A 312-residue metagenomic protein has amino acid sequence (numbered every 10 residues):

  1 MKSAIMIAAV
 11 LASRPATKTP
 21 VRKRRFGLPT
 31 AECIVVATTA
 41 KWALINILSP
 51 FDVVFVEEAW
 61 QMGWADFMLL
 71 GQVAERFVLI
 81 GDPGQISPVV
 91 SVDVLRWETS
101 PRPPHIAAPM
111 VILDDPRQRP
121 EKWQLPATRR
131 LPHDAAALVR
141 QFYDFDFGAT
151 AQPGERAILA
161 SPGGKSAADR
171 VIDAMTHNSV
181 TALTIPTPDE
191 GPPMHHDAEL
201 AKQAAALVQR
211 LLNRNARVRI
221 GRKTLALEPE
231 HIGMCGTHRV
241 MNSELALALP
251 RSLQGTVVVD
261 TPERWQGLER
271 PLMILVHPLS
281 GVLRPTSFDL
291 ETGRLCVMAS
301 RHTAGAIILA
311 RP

Functional and structural regions predicted by a protein language model:
K2-K41: Inter-Walker segment of RecA-like/P-loop motor cores
A40-P312: Conserved helicase motor core of SF1/SF2 NTP-dependent helicases
